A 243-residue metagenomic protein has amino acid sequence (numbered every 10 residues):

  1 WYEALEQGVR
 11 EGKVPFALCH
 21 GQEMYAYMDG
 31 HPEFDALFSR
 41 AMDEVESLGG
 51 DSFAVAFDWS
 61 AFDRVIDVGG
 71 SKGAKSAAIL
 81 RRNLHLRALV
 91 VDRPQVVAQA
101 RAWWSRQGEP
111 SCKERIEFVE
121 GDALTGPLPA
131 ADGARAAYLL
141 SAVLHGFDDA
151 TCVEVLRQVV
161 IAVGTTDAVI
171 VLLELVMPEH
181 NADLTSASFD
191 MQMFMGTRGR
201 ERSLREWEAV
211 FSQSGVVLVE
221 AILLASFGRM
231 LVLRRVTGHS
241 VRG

Functional and structural regions predicted by a protein language model:
W1-R64: Conserved Class I S-adenosyl-L-methionine-dependent methyltransferase catalytic core
V55, W59-G243: Alpha-helical subdomain
